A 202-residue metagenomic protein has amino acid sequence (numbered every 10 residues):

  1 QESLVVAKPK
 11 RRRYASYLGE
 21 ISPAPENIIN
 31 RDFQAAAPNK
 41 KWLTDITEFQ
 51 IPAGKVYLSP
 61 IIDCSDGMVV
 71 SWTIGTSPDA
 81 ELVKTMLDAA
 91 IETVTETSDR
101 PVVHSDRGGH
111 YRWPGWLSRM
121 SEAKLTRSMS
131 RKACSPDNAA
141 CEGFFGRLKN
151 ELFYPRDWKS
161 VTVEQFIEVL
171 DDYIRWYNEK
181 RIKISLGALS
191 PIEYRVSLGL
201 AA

Functional and structural regions predicted by a protein language model:
Q1-A202: Charged DNA-binding/catalytic regions of mobile-element recombinases
